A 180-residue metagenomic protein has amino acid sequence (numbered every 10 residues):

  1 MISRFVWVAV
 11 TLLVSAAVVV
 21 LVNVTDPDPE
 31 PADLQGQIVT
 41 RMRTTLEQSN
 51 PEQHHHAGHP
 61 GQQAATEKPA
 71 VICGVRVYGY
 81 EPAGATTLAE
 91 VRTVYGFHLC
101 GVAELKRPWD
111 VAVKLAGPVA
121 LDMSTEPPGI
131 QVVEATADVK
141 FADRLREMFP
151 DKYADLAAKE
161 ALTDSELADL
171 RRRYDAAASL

Functional and structural regions predicted by a protein language model:
M1-A9, Q37-R41, T45, R173-L180: Long, solvent-exposed, polar/charged low-complexity segments
S3-T25: Hydrophobic membrane-insertion alpha-helices, especially the h-region of bacterial N-terminal signal peptides
V8-A9, A17, E30, M42 (+1 more regions): Terminal low-complexity, poorly structured segments
V24-V39: Ser/Thr/Pro/Gly-rich low-complexity linker/stalk segments immediately outside membranes or between
Q35, V39-T93: N-terminal secretory signal peptides
R76-A135: Mature extracytoplasmic domains of secretory-pathway proteins
T136-L180: C-terminal partner/receptor-binding element of secreted or periplasmic proteins
